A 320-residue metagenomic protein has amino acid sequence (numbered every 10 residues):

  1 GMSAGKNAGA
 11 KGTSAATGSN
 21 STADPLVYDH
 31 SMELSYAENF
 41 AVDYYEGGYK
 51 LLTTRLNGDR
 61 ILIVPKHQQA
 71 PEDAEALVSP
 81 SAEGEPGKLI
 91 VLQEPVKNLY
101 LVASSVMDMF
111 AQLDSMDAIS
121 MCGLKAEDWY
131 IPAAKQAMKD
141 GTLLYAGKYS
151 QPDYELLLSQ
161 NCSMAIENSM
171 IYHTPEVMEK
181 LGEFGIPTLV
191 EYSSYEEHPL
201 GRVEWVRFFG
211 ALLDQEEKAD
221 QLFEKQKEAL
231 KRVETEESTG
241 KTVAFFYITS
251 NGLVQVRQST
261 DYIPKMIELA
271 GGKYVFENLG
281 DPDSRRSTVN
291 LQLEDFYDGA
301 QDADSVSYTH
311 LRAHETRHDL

Functional and structural regions predicted by a protein language model:
S3-M107, K218-F245: Bacterial Sec-exported substrate-binding components of ABC uptake systems
L52, F276-E277, R285-Y308: Ligand-binding pocket segment of bilobal, Venus flytrap-like solute-binding proteins
T53-T54, G58-L158, M164-I171: A short, structured surface patch at a secondary-structure boundary
P95, V102-M109, S115, D153 (+6 more regions): Stable alpha-helical elements in mature extracytoplasmic
K97, M116-A118, N161-S163, F184-P187 (+3 more regions): Loop/turn elements at helix/coil->beta-strand transitions in domains of secreted/extracellular proteins
T142, E155, S159-I166, Y172-V254 (+2 more regions): Extracytoplasmic substrate-binding proteins
V256-S259, I263-R286: Alpha-helical, coiled-coil/dimerization segments enriched in small aliphatic residues
T309-T316: Conserved small/polar residues in nucleotide/adenosyl-binding loops
